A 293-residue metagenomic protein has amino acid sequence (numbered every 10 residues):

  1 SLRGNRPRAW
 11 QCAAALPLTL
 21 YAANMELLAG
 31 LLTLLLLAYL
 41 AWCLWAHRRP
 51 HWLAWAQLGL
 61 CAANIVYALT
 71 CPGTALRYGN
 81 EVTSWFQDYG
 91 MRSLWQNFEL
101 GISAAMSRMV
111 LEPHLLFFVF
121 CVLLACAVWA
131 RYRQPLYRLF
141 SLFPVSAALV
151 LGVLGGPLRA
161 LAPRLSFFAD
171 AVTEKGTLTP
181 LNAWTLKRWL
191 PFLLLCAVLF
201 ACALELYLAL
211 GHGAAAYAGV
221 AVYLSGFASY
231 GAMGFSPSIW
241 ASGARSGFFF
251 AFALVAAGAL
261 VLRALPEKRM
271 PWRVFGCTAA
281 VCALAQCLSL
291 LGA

Functional and structural regions predicted by a protein language model:
S1, C196, F200, F248-A259: Alpha-helical transmembrane segments of multi-pass membrane proteins
S1-W10: Membrane-interface transmembrane helices that cradle and orient dolichyl/undecaprenyl
A9-E26, L32, L37: Membrane-interface alpha helices of multi-pass inner-membrane proteins
W10-A14, A218, V222, F248: Residue-level signature of transmembrane alpha-helical entry/exit and packing/kink sites in multi-pass membrane
L27-L37, A41-A209, G213-V220, G226-R245 (+1 more regions): Transmembrane catalytic cores of multi-pass membrane glycosyltransferases and polysaccharide-assembly enzymes
L204-G211, G258-W272: Cytosolic-side transmembrane helix boundary signature
S229-S236, A253, W272-T278: Extended, charge-rich low-complexity regions and/or helical-solenoid scaffolds
T278-A293: Transmembrane alpha-helical segments
